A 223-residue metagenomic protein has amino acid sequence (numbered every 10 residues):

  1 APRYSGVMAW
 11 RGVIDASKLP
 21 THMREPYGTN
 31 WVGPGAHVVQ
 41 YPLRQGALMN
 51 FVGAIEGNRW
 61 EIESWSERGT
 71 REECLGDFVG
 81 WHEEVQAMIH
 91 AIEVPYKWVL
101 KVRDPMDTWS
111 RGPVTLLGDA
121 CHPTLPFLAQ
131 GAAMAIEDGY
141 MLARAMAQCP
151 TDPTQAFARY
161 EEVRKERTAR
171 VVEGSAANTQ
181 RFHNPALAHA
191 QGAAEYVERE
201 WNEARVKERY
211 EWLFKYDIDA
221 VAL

Functional and structural regions predicted by a protein language model:
A1-E93, M106: Conserved FAD-binding catalytic core of PHBH/FMO-like flavoproteins
W10, Q40, E72-C74, P95-R181: Conserved mid-domain beta->alpha element of the FAD-binding
V13, D77, W81, M88-A91 (+5 more regions): Residues that form generic nucleotide/phosphate-binding pockets
E25, S64, V171-E173, H183: Short aromatic-enriched loop/helix-cap "lid" or pocket-rim segments at secondary-structure transitions that line
Y27, G57, R68, P95 (+5 more regions): Flexible domain-boundary/linker segments
G46, E63, E73-L75, A176-F182 (+1 more regions): Short, intrinsically disordered/low-complexity patches at protein termini and at juxtamembrane boundaries
H122-P123, A133, Y140-D152, E161-E162 (+2 more regions): C-terminal lid/capping helical subdomain adjacent to the catalytic/cofactor pocket in oxidative enzymes
